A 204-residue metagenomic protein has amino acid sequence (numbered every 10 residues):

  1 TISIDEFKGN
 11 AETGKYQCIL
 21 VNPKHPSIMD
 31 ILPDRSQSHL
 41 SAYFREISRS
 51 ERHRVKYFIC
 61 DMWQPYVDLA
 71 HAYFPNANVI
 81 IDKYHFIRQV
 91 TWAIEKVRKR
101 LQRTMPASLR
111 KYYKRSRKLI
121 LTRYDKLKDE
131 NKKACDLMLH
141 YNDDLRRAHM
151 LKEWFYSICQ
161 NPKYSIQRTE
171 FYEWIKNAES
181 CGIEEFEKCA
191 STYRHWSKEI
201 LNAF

Functional and structural regions predicted by a protein language model:
S3: Active-site-adjacent helix-turn-beta-strand microarchitecture at beta-sheet edges that either contains or buttresses
E6, A11-T13, N22-P26, I31-P33 (+4 more regions): Acidic/histidine-rich catalytic cores and adjacent linkers of DNA breakage/strand-transfer/modification proteins
Q17-I19, T91-Q102: Short, surface-exposed amphipathic charged segments that create phosphate/polyanion-binding patches used for binding
E46: Conserved helix-loop functional segments at active or binding sites
